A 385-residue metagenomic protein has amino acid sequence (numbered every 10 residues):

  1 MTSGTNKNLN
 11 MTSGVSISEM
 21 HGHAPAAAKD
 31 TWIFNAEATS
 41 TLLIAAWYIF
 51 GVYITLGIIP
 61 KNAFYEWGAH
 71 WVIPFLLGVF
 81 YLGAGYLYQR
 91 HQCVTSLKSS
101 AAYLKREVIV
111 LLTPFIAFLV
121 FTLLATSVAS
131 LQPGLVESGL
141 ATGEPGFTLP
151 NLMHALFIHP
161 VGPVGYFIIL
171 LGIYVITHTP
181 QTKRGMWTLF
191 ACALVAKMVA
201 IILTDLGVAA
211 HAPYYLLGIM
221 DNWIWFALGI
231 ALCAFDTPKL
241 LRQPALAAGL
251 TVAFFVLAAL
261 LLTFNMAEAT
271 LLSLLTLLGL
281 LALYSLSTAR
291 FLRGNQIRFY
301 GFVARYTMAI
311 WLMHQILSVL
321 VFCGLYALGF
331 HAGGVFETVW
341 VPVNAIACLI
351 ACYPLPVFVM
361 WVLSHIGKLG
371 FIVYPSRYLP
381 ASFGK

Functional and structural regions predicted by a protein language model:
T2-K29: Short, Lys/Arg-rich, polar N-terminal cytosolic tail immediately upstream of the first transmembrane signal-anchor
M20, P238-Y306, I316, L320-V341 (+1 more regions): Alpha-helical transmembrane segments and terminal signal-anchor/GPI-anchor hydrophobic tails, characterized by long
T31-Q92, L111-F115: Functionally critical transmembrane alpha-helices in membrane proteins and complexes, commonly lining
I44-I49, C192-L206, T251-T263, I316: Aromatic-anchored segments of alpha-helical transmembrane domains
Y65-G78, M153-I168, T204-F226, A259-A282 (+2 more regions): Interfacial loop-to-helix transition and helix-capping segments at the boundaries of transmembrane helices
H70-V79, H91-H159, I173, F302-M313 (+1 more regions): Transmembrane alpha-helical segments and their boundary/interface "anchor" motifs in multi-pass integral membrane
Q89, L119-G134, G139-A209, P213-L228 (+1 more regions): Hydrophobic alpha-helical segments with transmembrane-like composition
I366-K385: Membrane-proximal cytoplasmic C-terminal regulatory module of class A 7TM GPCRs
